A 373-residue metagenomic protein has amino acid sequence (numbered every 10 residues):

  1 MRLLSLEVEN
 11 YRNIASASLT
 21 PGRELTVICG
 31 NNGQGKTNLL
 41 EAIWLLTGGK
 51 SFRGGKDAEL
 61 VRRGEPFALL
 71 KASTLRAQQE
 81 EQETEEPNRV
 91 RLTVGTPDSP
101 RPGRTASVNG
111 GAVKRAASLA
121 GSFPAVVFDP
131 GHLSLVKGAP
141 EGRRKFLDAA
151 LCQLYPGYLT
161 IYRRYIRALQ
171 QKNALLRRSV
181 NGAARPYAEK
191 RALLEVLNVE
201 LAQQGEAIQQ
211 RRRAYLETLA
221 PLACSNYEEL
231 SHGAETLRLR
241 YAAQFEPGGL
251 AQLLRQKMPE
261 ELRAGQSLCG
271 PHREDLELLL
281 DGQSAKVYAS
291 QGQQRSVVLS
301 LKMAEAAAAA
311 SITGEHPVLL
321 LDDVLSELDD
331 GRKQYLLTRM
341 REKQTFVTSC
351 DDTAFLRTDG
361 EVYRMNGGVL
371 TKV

Functional and structural regions predicted by a protein language model:
M1-N31, L45, G64, R185-V318 (+6 more regions): Conserved NTPase motor "head" modules and their coupling/switch loops across ABC/AAA+ ATPases, GTPases, and GHKL ATPases
K36: Conserved lysine of the Walker
G48-G142, F146, L151-L154, Y158 (+3 more regions): Nucleotide-state sensing region of NTPase/ATPase domains
A72, Q344-D351: Structural recognition of the conserved hydrophobic beta-strand(s) that form the central parallel beta-sheet of P-loop
A106, L278, R364: Short aromatic-centered micro-motifs
S134-V136, E141-A188, A192-E195, V199: Long, charged N-terminal accessory/stalk domains
D322-V324: Walker B catalytic acidic pair
